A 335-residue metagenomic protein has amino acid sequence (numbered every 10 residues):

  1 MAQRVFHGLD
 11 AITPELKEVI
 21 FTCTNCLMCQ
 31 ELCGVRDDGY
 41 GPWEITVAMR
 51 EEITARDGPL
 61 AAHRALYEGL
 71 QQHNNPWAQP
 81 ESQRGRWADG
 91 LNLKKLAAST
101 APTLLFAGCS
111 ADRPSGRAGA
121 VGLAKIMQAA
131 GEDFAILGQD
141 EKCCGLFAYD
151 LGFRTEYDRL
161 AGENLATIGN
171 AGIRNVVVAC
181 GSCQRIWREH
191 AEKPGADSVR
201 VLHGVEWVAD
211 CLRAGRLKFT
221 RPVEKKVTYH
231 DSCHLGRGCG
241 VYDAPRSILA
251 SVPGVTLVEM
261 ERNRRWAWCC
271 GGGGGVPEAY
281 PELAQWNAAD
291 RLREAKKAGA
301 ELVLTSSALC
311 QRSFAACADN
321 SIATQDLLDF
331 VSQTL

Functional and structural regions predicted by a protein language model:
M1-A179, Q184-K193: Iron-sulfur-cluster electron-transfer modules
R36, S110-H203, H234-S251, V255-L335: Cofactor-cradling patches in redox/metallo enzymes
V47, K125, L202-E206, D210: Residues on a specific face of well-ordered alpha-helices
N75, S82, N92, L96 (+7 more regions): Short capping/connector residues at structural and topological boundaries
T100, V223-K225, A300: Phosphate-coordination loops involved in phosphoryl transfer and adenosine-cofactor binding
R159-N164, W207-G215: Active-site glycine-rich loop that binds ribose-phosphate moieties when present
R213-L249: C-terminal amphipathic alpha-helical segment
